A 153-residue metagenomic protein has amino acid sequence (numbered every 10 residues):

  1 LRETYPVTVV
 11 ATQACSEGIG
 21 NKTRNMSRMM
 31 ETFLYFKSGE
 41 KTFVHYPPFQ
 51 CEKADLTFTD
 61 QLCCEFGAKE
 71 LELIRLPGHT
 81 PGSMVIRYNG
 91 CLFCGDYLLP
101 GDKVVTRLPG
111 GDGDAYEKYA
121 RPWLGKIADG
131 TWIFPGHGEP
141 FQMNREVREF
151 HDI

Functional and structural regions predicted by a protein language model:
L1-C63, E149-D152: Active-site HxH/HxHxD metal-binding segment of metal-dependent hydrolases
G18, G39-K41, Y46-P48, A68 (+3 more regions): Short secondary-structure boundary micro-motifs
M30, K69-E70: Hydrophobic alpha-helical context, especially transmembrane and signal-peptide helices
C63, E70-I153: Metallo-beta-lactamase
